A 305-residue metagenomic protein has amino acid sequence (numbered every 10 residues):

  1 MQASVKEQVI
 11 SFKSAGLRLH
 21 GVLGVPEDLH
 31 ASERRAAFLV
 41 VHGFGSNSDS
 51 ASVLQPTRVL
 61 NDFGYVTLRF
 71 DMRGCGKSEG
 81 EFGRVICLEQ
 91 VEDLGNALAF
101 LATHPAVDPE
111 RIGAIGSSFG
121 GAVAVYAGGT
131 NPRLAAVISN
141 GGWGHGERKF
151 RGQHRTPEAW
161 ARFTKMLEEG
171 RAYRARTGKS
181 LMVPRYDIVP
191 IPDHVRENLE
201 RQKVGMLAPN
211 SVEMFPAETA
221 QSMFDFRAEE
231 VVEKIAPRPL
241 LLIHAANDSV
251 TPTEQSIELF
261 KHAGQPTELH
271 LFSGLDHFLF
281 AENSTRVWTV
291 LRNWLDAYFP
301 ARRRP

Functional and structural regions predicted by a protein language model:
M1-E33: N-terminal cap/lid segment of alpha/beta-hydrolase-fold proteins
G45-R58, M72: The serine-hydrolase catalytic nucleophile loop
S48-S50, C75-G113: Catalytic nucleophile-loop/oxyanion-hole region of alpha/beta-hydrolase and closely related hydrolase-like folds
L60-E79: Conserved alpha/beta-hydrolase
V123-V204: Alpha/beta-hydrolase-fold enzymes
I235-A236, L242-H244: Short beta-strand/loop motif that positions the catalytic acidic residue of the alpha/beta-hydrolase fold
S249-Q255: Conserved alpha/beta-hydrolase "acid-adjacent" motif
L275-W288: Catalytic histidine-centered segment of alpha/beta-hydrolase-like enzymes
